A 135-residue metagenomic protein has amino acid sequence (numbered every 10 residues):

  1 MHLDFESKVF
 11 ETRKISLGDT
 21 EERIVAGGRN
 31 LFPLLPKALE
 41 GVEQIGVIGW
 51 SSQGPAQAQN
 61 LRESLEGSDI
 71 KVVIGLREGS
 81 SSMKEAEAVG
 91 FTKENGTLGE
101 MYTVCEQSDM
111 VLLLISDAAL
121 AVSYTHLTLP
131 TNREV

Functional and structural regions predicted by a protein language model:
M1-V42, L76-R77: Glycine/serine-rich phosphate-binding loop and adjoining beta1-alpha1 elements at the start of nucleotide-handling
E43-Q57: Glycine-rich adenosine-cofactor-binding loop
A58, R62, E66: Gly/Ala-rich phosphate-binding loop of Rossmann-like dinucleotide-binding domains, activating on the conserved
E66-V89: NAD(P)-binding Rossmann-fold cofactor-contacting core
F91-S108: Short acidic low-complexity segments
V111-L112: N-terminal Rossmann-like NAD(P) cofactor-binding module of classical short-chain dehydrogenase/reductase
I115-S116: Short glycine-/small-residue-rich Rossmann-like dinucleotide-binding loops
T125-T131: Conserved small/polar residues in nucleotide/adenosyl-binding loops
